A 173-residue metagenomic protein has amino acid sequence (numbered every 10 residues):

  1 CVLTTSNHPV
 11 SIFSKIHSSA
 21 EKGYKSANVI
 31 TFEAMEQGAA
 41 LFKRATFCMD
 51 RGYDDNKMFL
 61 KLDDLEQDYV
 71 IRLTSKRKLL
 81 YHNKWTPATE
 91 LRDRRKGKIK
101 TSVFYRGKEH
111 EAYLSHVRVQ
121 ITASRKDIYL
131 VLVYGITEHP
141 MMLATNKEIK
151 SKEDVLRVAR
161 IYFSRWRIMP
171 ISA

Functional and structural regions predicted by a protein language model:
T4-A173: Single, function-defining residue in the core of a domain
